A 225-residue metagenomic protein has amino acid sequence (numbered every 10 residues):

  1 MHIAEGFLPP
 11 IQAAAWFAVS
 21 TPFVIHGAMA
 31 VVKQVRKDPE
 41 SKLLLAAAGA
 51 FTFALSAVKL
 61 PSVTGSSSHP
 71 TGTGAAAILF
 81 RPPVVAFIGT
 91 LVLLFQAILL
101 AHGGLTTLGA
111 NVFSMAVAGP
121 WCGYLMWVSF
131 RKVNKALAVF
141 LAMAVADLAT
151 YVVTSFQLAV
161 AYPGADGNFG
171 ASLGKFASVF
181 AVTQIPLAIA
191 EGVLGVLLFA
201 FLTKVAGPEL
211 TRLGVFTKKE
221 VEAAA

Functional and structural regions predicted by a protein language model:
H2-A75: Hydrophobic transmembrane alpha-helices
I11-A15, G109-M115, P186: Membrane-interface loop-to-helix entry segments
A14, K42-A47, A86-T90, F113 (+2 more regions): Hydrophobic alpha-helical transmembrane segments
F17-F23, A116-M126, I189-A200: Hydrophobic cores of alpha-helical transmembrane segments in multi-pass inner/ER membrane proteins, independent
S56-G119: Alpha-helical membrane segments and adjacent membrane-interface helices in multi-pass membrane proteins
S114-S155: Short helix-perturbing small/polar motifs within transmembrane alpha-helices
V139-L148, N168-A225: C-terminal transmembrane helix-loop-helix hairpin of multi-pass membrane proteins
S155-G167: Membrane-helix interface motif
